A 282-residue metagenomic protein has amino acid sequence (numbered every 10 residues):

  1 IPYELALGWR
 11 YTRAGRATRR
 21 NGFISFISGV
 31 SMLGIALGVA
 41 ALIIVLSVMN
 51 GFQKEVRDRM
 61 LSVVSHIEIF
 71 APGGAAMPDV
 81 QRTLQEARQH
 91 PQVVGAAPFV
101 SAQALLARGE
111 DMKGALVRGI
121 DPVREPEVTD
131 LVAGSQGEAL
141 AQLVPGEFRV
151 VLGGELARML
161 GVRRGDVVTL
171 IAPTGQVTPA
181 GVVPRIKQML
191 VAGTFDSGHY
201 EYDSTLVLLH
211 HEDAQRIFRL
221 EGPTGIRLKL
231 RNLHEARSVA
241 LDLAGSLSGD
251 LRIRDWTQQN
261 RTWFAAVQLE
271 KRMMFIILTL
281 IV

Functional and structural regions predicted by a protein language model:
I1-S25, D250: Feature of multi-pass inner-membrane transport and sensor proteins that recognizes transmembrane helices together
A6, R10-A14, K54, D58-S65 (+3 more regions): Short amphipathic alpha-helical coupling elements at transmembrane boundaries
A14, T18, G29-M32, Q89 (+3 more regions): Membrane-interface junctions
N21-N50, Q268-V282: Hydrophobic alpha-helical transmembrane segments of multi-pass inner-membrane transport and secretion
N50, I67, P91-A97, L160 (+2 more regions): Structural motif
Q53-L84: Membrane-interface junction motifs in transport/secretion proteins
Q81, Q85-E221: A structural signal for hydrophobic secondary-structure junctions, strongest on transmembrane helix-loop-helix units
T174-G175, V182-M274: Mechanotransmission and gating elements of multispan inner-membrane complexes involved in transport and envelope
